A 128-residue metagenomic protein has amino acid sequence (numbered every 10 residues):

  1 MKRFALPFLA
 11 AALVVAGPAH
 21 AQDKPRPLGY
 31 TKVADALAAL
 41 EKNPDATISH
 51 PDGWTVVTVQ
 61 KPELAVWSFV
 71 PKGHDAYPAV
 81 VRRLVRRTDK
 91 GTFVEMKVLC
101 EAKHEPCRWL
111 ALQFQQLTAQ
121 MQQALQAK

Functional and structural regions predicted by a protein language model:
M1-F8: Bacterial N-terminal signal peptides that target proteins for export
A16-P18: N-terminal signal peptide c-region/cleavage motif recognized by signal peptidases
A21-Y77: N-terminal secretory signal peptides
K24, L28, Y77-D89, L112: Surface-exposed flexible segments
Q60, V70-K72, M96-A102, F114: A mature extracytoplasmic/lumenal domain signature
A79-C107: Beta-strand/loop substructures that line and gate deep hydrophobic ligand-binding cavities in soluble
L99-K128: C-terminal partner/receptor-binding element of secreted or periplasmic proteins
